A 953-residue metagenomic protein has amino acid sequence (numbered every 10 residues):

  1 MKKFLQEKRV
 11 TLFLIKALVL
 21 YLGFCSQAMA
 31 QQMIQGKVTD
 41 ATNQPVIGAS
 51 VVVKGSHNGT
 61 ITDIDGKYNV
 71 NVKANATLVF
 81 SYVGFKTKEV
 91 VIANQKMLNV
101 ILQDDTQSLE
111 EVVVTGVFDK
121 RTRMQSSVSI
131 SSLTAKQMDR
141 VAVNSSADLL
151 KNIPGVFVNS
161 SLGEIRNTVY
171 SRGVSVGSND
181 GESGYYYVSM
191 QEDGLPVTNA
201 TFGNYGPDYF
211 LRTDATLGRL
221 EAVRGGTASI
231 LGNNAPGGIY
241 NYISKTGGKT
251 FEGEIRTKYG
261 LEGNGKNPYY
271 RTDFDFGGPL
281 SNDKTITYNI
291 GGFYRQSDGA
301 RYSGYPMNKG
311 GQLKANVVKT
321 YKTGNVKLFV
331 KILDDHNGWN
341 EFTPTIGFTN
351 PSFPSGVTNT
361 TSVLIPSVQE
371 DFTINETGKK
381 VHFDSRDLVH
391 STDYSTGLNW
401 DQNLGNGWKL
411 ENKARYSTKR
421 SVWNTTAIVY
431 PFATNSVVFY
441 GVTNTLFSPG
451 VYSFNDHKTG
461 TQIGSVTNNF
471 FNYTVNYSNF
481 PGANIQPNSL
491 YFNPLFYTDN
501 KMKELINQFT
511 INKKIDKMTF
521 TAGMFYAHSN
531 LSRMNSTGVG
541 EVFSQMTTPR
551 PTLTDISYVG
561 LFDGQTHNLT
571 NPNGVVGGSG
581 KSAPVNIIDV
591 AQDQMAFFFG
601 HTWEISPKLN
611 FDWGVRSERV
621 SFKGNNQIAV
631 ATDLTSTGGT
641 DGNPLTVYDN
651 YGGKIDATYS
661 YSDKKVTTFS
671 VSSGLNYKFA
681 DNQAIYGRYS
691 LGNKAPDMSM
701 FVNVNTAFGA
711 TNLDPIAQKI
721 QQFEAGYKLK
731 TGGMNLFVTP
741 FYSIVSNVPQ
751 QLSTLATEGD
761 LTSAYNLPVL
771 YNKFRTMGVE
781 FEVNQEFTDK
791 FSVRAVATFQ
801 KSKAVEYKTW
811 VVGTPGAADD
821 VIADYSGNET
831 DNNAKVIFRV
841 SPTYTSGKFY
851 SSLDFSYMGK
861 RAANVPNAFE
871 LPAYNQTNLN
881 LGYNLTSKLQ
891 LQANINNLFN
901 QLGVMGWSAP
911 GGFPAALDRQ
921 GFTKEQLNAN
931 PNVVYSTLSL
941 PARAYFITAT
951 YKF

Functional and structural regions predicted by a protein language model:
F4, V745-N747, V793, S856-A862 (+1 more regions): C-terminal beta-signal and adjacent terminal beta-strands/loops of Gram-negative outer-membrane beta-barrel proteins
Q35-K54, T77-F85, A93-D139: Short, acidic, small-residue-rich periplasmic hinge/interaction motif at the N-terminus of Gram-negative outer-membrane
Y68-N69, D180, Y187, L195-R224: Short acidic/polar hinge/loop motifs at secondary-structure boundaries that mediate gating or recognition
N69-N71, I130, A147-P196: Extracytoplasmic beta-strand/coil segments of soluble accessory domains associated with Gram-negative outer-membrane
K96-I101, L149, V169-Y170, V188-Q191 (+4 more regions): N-terminal periplasmic accessory domains that precede and gate Gram-negative outer-membrane beta-barrel machines
M307-K309, V318-T320, N325-N399, V422-F496 (+5 more regions): Acidic/polar loop-and-plug regions of large Gram-negative outer-membrane beta-barrel proteins
N500-E504, K514, T519-T566, S579-S582 (+6 more regions): Structural signature of Gram-negative outer-membrane beta-barrels, strongest in the C-terminal barrel of TonB-dependent
P607, N735, Y742-V745, A756 (+2 more regions): Gram-negative outer-membrane beta-barrel transporters
